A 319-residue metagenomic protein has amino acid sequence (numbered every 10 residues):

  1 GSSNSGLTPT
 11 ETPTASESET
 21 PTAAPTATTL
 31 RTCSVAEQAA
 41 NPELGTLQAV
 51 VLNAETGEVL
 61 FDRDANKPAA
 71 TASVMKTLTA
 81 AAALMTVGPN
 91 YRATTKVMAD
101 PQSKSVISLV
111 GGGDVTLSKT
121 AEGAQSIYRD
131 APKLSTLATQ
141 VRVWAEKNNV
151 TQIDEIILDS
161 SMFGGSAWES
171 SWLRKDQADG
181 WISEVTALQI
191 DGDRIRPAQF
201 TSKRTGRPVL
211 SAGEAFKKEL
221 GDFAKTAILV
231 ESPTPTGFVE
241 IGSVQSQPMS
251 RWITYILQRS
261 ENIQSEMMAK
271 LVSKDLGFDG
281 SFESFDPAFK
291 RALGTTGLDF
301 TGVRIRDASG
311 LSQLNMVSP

Functional and structural regions predicted by a protein language model:
N4-P68, P89-N90, L137-T151: Beta-lactamase-like hydrolase cores
T8-E19, T56-R63, G111-G123, G192-Q199 (+1 more regions): Acidic/histidine-rich, surface-exposed loop or edge segments in extracytoplasmic proteins
T46, S105-S135, T139-T186, D193 (+2 more regions): Mid-domain, small-residue-enriched loop/turn segments at the edges of structured enzyme/sensor domains
G57, A70-P89, I156, L188 (+2 more regions): Active-site SXXK
D64-A69, S309-Q313: A short glycine/serine-rich beta->alpha loop
M85-P101, A224-E231: Short, well-structured active-site flanking segments
D193-P319: A small/polar active-site loop signature that marks catalytic segments
